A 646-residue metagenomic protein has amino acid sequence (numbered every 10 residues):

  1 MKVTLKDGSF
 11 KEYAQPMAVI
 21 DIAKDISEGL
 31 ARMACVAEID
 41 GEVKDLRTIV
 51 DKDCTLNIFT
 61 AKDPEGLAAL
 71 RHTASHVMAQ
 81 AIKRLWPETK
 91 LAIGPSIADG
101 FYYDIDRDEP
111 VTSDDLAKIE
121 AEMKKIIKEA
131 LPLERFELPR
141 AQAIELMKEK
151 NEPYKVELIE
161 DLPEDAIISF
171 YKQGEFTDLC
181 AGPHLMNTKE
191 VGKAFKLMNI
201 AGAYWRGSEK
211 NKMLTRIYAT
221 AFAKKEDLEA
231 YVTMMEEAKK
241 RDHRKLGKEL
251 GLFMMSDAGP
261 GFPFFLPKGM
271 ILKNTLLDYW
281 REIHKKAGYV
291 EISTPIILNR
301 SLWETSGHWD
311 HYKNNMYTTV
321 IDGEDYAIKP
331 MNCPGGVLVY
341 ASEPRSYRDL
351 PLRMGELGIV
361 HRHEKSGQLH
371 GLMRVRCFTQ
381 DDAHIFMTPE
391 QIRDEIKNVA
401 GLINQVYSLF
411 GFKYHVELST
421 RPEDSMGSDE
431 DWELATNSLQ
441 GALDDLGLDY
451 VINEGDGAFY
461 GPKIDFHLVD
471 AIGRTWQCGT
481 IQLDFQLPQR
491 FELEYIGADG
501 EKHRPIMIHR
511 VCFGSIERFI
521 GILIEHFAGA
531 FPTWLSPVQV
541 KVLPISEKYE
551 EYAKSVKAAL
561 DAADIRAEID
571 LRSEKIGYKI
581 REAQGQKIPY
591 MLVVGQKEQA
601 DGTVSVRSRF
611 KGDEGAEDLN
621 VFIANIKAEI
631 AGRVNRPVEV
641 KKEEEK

Functional and structural regions predicted by a protein language model:
M1-A92, I97-K646: NTP/phosphate- and nucleic-acid-binding module
